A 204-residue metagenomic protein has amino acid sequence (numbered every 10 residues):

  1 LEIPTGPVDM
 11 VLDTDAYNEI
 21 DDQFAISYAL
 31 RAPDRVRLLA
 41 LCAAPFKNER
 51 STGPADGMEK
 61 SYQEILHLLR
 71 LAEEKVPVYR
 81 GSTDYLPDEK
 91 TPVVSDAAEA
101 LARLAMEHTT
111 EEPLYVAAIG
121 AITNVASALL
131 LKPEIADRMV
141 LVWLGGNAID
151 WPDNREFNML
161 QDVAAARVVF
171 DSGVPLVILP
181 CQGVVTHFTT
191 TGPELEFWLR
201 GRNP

Functional and structural regions predicted by a protein language model:
L1-P204: N-terminal acidic, glycine/proline-rich low-complexity segments
